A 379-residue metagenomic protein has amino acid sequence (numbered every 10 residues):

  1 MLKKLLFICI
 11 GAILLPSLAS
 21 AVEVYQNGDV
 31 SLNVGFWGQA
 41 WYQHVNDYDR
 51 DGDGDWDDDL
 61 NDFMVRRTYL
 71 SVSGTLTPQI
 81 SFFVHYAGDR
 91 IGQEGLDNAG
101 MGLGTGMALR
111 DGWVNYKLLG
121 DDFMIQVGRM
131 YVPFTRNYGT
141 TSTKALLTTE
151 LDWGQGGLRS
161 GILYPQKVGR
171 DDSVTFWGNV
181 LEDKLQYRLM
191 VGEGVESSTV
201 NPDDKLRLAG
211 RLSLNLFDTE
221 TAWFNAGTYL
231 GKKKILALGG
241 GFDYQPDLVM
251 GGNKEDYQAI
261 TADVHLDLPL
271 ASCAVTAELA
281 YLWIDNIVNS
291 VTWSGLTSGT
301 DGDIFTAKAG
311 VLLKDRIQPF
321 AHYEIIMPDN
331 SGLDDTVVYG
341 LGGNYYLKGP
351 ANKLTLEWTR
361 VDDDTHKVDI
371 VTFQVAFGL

Functional and structural regions predicted by a protein language model:
M1-K4: Positively charged n-region of N-terminal signal peptides that target proteins for export
I8-C9, A19: Cleavable N-terminal signal peptides
L15-A21: Sec/Tat signal peptide C-region and signal peptidase I cleavage site
V22-D47, D57-S197, P202-E220, A226-G231 (+3 more regions): Outer membrane beta-barrel
N27, K205, F217-D329: Detector for outer-membrane/organellar transmembrane beta-barrel domains, recognizing the amphipathic beta-strand
Y48-D57, L96-M101, M250-N253, N289-T297 (+1 more regions): Flexible, solvent-exposed loop segments that connect beta-strands
D51-D55, G154-S160, P246-V249, V291-W293 (+1 more regions): Extracytoplasmic loops and strand-loop junctions of Gram-negative outer membrane beta-barrel proteins
L208-T219, G343-L347, N352, K367-L379: Outer-membrane beta-barrel "beta-signal"
